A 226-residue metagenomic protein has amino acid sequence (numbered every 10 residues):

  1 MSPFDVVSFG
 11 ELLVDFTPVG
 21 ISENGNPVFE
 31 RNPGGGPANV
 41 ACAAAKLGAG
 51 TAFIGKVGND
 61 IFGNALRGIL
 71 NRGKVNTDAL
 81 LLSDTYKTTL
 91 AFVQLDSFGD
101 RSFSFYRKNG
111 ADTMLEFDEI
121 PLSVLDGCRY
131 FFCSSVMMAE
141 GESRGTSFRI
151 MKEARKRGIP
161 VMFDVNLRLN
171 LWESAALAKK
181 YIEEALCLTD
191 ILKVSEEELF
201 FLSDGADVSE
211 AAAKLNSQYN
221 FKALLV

Functional and structural regions predicted by a protein language model:
M1-N76: Glycine-rich phosphate/adenosyl-contacting loop at the front of the ribokinase-like
V7-S8, Y130-F132, M162, K193 (+1 more regions): Structural motif
L12, V136, V165: Active-site metal-binding loops of divalent metal-dependent hydrolases
A45, N71, K152-K156, L186: Anion (oxyanion) recognition and catalysis
G50-C133: Conserved N-terminal subdomain of the carbohydrate kinase-like
R157, L171-V226: Conserved phosphate/ATP/ADP-binding segment of small-molecule kinases
G158-V165: Short beta-strand/loop segments at the ligand-binding rim of alpha/beta enzyme cores
V165-L171: A short, histidine- and acid-enriched strand-loop-helix "catalytic/donor-clamping" loop that lines the nucleotide-sugar
